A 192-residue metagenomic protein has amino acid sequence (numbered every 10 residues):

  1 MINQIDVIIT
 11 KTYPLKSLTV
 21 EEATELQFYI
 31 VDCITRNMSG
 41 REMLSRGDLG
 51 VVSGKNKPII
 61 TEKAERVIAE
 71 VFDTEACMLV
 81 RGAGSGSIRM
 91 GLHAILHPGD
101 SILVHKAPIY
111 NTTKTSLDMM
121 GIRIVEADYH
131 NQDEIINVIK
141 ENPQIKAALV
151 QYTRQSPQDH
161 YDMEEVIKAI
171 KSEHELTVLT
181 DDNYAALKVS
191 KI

Functional and structural regions predicted by a protein language model:
M1-I5, A23, Q27, G54-T61 (+3 more regions): Generic structural signal for well-ordered, non-membrane alpha-helical segments in soluble metabolic enzymes
M1-M38: N-terminal glycine-rich, Lys/His-bearing helix-loop that initiates the first secondary-structure elements of many
I2-I9, Y13-P14, E70-I192: Conserved PLP-enzyme active-site core in the AAT-like
K16-L26, L44-L49, L92-H93, R123-A127: Short, mixed-charge, low-aromatic patches
I30-G86, A107: Conserved N-terminal alpha-helix of the aminotransferase class I/II PLP-enzyme fold
